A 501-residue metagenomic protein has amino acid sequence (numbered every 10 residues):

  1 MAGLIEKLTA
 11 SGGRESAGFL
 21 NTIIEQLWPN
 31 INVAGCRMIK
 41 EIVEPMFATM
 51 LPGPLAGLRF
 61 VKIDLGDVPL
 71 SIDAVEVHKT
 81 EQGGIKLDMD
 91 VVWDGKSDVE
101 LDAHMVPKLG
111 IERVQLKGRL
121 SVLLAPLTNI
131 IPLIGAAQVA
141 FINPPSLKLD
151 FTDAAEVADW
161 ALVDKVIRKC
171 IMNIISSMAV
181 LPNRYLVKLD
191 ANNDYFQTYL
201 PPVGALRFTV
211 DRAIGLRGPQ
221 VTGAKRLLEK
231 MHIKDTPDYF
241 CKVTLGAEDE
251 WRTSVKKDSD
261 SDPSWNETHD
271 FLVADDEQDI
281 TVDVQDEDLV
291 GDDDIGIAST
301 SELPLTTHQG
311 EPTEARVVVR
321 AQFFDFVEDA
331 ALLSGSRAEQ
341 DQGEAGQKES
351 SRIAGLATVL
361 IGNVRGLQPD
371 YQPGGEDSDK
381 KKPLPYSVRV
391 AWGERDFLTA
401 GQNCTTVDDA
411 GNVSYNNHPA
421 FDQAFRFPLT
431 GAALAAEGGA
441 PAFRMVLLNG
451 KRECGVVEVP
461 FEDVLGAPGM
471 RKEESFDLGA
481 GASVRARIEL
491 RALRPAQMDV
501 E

Functional and structural regions predicted by a protein language model:
M1-D238, K242-R252, E267, F271-D276 (+14 more regions): Eukaryotic endomembrane contact-site and trafficking scaffolds
K234, S259-D262, K381, H418 (+1 more regions): Loop/turn elements at beta-strand to alpha-helix junctions within RNA-recognition modules
V243-A247, V390-R395: Short helix-loop-beta junction
E248-S259, T300, R395-N412: Short Trp-Ser/Thr-centered turn/loop motifs at beta-strand boundaries
D258-P263, L272-A274, T405-F421, V464-G466 (+1 more regions): Short proline/glycine- and polar residue-rich coil/turn motifs
A331-G393, M498-E501: Long, low-complexity intrinsically disordered regions enriched in serine/proline/threonine and often acidic residues
I361-V364, K381, P385-S387, A400-T406 (+5 more regions): Extended, charge-rich low-complexity regions and/or helical-solenoid scaffolds
